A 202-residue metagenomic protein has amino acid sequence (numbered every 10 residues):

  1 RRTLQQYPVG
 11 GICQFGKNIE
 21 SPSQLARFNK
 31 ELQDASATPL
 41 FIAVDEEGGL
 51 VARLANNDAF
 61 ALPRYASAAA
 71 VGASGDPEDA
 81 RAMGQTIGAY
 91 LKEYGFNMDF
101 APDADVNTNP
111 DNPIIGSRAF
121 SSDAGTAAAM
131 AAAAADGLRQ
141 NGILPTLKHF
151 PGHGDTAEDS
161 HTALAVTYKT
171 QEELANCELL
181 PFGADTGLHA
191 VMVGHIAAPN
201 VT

Functional and structural regions predicted by a protein language model:
R1, Q5: Mature N-terminal segment immediately following signal peptide/propeptide cleavage in secreted/periplasmic
Q6-A127, D155-Y168, G194-T202: Enzymes and membrane/adaptor proteins characterized by extended Gly/Ser/Thr/Asp/Glu-rich, aromatic-dotted
I12, D45, L91, A134 (+4 more regions): Conserved, mostly hydrophobic/aromatic
A37-L40, F96-N97, N141-L144, A184-A190: Short, well-ordered coil/turn segments that N-cap beta-strands
A82-T86, A129, A133, N176-P181: A non-catalytic, amphipathic alpha-helix used as a structural packing/dimerization or gating element in enzyme scaffolds
A124-G154, A175: Loop-centered beta-sheet repeat module
F150, N176-T202: Flexible, glycine-rich surface segments
T167-A175: Extracellular glycoside hydrolase catalytic/binding regions
